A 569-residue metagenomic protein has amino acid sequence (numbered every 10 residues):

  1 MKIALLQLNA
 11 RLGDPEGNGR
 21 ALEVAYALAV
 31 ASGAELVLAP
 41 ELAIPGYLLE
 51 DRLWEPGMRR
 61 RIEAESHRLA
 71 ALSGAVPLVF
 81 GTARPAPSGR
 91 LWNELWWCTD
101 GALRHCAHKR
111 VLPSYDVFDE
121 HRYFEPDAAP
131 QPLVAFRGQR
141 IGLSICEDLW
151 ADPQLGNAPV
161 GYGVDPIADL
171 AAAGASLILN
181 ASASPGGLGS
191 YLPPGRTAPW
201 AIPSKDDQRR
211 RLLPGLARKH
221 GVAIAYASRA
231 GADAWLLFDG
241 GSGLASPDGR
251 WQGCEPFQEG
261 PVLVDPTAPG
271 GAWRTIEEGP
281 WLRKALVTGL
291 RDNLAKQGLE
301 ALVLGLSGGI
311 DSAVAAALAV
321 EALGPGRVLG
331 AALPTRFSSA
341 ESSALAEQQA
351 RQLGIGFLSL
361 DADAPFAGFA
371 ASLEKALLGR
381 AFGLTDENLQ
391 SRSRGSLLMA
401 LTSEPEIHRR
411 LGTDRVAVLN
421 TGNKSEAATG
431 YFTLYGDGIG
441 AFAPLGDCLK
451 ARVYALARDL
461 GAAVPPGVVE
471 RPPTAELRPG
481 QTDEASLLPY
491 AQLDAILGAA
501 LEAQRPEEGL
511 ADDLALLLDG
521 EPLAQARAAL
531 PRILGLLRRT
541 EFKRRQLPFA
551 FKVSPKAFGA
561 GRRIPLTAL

Functional and structural regions predicted by a protein language model:
M1-G305, L318-A322, F357: Enzyme catalytic cores with a strong preference for nitrogen-chemistry domains
G221-V222, P247, W251, G271-S307 (+1 more regions): ATP/NTP-dependent adenylation/nucleotidyl-transfer catalytic domains that generate, transfer, or process NMP-activated
